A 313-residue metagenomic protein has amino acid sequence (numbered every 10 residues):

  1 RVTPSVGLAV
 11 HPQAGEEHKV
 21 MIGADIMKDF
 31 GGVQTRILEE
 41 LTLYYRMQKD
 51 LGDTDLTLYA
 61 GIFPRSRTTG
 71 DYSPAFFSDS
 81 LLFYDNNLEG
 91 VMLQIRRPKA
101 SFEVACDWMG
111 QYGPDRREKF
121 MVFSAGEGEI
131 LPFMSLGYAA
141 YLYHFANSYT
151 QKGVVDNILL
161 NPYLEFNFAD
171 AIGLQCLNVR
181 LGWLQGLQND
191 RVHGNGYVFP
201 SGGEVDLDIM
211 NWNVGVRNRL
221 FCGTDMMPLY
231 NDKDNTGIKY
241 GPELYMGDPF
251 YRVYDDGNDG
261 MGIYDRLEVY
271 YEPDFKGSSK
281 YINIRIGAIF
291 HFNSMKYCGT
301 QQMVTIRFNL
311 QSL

Functional and structural regions predicted by a protein language model:
R1-L51, G287, G299-L313: Beta-barrel outer-membrane channel/assembly domains of diderm bacteria
V6, E89-V91, L164-F166: Structured alpha-helical segments in the cores of large, soluble enzyme domains
A14, D79-Y84, V253-D256: A short acidic, glycine-rich active-site loop that binds or catalyzes chemistry on phosphate/adenosine moieties
H18-M109, R219, T224-D225: Outer membrane beta-barrel
T42, R97-E103, M109, D115 (+2 more regions): Exposed, low-structure sequence patches enriched in small/polar residues
D85, E118, D156: Soluble or luminal CAZymes and related metallo-dependent hydrolases
